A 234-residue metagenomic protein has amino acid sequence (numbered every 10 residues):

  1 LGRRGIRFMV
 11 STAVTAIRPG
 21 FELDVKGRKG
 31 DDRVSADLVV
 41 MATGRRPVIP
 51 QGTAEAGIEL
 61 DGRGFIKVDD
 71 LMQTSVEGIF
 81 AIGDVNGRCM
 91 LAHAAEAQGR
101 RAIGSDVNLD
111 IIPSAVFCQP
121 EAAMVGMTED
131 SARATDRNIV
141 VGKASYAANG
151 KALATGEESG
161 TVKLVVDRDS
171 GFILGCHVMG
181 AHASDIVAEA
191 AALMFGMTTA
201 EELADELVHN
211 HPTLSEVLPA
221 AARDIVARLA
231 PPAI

Functional and structural regions predicted by a protein language model:
L1-P19, V25, G30, C89-A97 (+1 more regions): Rossmann-like dinucleotide-binding cores of NAD(P)H-dependent redox enzymes
R3, R28, D61, V68-D70 (+2 more regions): Short, acidic, Ser/Thr-enriched surface-loop or helix-capping motifs
R7-M9, F80, V140-G142: General small-molecule cofactor/ligand-binding pocket signal
R18, E55, G62, R168-S170: Short acidic-glycine loop/turn motifs at beta-strand connectors
R18-F21, V76, T155-G160: A short, glycine/Asx- and small/polar-enriched loop/turn that sits immediately N-terminal to a beta-strand
D32-R101, A188: FAD-site-proximal beta/loop scaffold in flavoenzymes
S105-D106, C118-T128, R133-I234: Flexible, glycine-rich terminal cap/loop adjacent to redox cofactors in electron-transfer oxidoreductases
